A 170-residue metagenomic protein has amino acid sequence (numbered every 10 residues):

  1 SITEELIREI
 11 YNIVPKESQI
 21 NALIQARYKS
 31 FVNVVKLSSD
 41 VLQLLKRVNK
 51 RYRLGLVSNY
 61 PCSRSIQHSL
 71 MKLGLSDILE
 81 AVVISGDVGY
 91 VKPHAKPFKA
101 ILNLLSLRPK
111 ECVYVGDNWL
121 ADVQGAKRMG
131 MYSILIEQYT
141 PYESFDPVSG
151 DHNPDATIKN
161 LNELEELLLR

Functional and structural regions predicted by a protein language model:
S1-A26: A metal-dependent, Asp-based hydrolase signature
E9-I10, S30, S85: Alpha-helix C-capping/helix-to-loop hinge sites
E17, A26-L54, A95: Short, acidic loop-to-helix structural element flanking the phosphoryl-transfer center in phosphate-processing enzymes
L42, K46, V57-R170: Asp-based, Mg2+/Mn2+-dependent phosphohydrolase catalytic module
